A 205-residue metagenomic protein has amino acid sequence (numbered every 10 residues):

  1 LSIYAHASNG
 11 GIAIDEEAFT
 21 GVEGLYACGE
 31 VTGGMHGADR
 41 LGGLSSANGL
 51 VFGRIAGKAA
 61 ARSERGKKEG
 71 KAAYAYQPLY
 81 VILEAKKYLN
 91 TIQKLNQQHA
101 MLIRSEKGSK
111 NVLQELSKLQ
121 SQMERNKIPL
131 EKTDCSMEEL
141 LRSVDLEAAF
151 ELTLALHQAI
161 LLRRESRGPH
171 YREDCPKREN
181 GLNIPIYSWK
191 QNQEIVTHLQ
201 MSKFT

Functional and structural regions predicted by a protein language model:
L1-A5: Short Gly/Pro-enriched turn/cap motifs at secondary-structure boundaries
A7, A13-A27, V31-T205: Glycine- and aromatic-enriched mobile tails/lids
